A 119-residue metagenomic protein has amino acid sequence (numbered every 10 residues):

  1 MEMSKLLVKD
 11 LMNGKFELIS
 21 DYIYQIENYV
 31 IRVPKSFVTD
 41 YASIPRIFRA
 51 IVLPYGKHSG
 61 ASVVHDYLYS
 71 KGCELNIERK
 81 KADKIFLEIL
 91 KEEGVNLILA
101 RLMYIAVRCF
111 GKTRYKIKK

Functional and structural regions predicted by a protein language model:
M1-K119: Extended terminal accessory/targeting regions
